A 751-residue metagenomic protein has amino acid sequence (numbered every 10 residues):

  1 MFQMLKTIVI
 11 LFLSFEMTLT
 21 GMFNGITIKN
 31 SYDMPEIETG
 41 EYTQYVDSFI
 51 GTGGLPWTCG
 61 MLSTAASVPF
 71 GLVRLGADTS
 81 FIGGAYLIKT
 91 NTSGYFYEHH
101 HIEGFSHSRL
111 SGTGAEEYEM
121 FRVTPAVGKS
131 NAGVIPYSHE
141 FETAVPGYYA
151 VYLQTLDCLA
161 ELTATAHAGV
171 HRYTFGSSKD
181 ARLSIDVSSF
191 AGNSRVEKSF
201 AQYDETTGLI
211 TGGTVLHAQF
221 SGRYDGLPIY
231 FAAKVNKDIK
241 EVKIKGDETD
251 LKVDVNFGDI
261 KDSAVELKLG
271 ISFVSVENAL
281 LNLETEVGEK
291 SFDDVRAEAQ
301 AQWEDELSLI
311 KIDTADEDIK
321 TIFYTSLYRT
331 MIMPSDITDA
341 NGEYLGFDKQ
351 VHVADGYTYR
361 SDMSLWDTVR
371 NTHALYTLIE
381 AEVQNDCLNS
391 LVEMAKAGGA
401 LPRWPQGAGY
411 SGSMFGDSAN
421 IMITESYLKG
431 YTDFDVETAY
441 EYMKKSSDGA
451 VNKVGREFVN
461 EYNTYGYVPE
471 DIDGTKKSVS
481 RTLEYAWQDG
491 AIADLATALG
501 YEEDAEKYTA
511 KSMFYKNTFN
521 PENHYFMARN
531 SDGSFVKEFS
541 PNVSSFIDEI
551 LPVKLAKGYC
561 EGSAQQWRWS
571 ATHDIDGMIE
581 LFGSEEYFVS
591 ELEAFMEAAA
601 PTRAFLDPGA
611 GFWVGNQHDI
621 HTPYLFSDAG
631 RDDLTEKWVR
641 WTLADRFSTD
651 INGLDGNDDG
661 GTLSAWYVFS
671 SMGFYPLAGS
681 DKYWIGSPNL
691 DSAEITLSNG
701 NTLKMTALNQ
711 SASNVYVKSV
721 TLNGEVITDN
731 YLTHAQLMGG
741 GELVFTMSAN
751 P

Functional and structural regions predicted by a protein language model:
M1-V9: Bacterial N-terminal signal peptides that target proteins for export
T18-E36: Sec-dependent signal peptide cleavage junction
N30-H373, T377-I421, Y427-L483, A491-N517 (+9 more regions): Accessory carbohydrate-recognition regions in carbohydrate-active enzymes
Q488: ATP-dependent phospho-/nucleotidyl transfer catalytic cores
S687-L690, A712-V717: Short coil-to-beta strand junction motifs in C2/discoidin
